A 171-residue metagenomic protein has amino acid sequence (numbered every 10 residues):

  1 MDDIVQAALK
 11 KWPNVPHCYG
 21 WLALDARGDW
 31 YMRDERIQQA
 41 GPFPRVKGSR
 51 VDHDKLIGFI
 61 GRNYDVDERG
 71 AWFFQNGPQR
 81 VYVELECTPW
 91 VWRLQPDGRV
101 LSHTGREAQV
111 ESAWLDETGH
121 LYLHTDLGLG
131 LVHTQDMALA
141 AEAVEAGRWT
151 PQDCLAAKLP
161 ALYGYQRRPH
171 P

Functional and structural regions predicted by a protein language model:
M1-V51: Long alpha-helical, hydrophobic tracts
Q6-L9, P16-Y19, R27, A71 (+5 more regions): Generic secondary-structure boundary/loop-capping signal
A7-K11, P16-C18, F59-I60, V100-L101 (+1 more regions): Intrinsically disordered, low-complexity segments enriched in polar/charged residues with Gly/Pro, especially when
C18, D25-R27, D67-R69, W114-H120: A short, compositionally biased
D29-R33, A40-T88: Short, well-structured hydrophobic secondary-structure segments
I37-Q38, E86-V91, D136-L139: A short, sequence-level motif marking secondary-structure junctions
A71-Q75, R80-L129: Long, charge-rich C-terminal accessory regions
E107-P171: Glycine-rich, aromatic-bearing surface loops/beta-hairpins
